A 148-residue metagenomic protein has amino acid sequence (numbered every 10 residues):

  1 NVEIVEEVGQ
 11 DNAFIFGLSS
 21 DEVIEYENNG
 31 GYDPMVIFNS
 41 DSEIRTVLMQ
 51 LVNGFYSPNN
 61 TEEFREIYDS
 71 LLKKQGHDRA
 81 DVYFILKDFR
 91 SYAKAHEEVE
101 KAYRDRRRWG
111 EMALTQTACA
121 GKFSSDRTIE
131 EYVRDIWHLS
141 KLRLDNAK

Functional and structural regions predicted by a protein language model:
N1-A113, T117-K122, R127, E131-K148: Catalytic binding pocket for nucleotide-activated donors in carbohydrate/polymer assembly enzymes
